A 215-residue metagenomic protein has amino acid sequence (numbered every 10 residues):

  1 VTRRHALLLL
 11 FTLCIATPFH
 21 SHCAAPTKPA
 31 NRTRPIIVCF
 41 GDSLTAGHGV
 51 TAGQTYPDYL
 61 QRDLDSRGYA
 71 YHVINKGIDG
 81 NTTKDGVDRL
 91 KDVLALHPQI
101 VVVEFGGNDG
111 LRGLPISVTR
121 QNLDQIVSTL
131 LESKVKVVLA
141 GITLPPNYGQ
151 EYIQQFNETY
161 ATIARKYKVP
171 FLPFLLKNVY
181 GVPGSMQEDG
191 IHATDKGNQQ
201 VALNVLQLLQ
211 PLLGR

Functional and structural regions predicted by a protein language model:
V1-T2, T51: N-terminal non-cleavable signal-anchor helices
R3-L8: N-terminal export leaders
L9-P18: Bacterial N-terminal signal peptides
H20-H22: Sec/Tat signal peptide C-region and signal peptidase I cleavage site
A24-D79, R89-H97: Serine-esterase "nucleophile elbow" of acetyl-processing enzymes
Y59, S66-Y69, D85-R215: Alpha-helical cap/lid subdomain in secreted, periplasmic, or secretory-pathway luminal O-acyl-processing enzymes
G80-K84: N-terminal helical cap/lid subdomain that shapes the substrate entry/recognition surface in HAD-like hydrolases
